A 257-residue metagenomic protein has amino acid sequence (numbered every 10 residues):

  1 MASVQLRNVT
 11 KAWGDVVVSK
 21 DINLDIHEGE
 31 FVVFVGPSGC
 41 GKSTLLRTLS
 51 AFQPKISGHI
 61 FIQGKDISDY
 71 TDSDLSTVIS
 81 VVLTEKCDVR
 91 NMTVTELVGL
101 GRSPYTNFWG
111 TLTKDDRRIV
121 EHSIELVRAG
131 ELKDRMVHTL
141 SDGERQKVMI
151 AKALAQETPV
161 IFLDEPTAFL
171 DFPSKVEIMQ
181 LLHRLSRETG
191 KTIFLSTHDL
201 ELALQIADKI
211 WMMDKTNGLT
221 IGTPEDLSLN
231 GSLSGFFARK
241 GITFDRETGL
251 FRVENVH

Functional and structural regions predicted by a protein language model:
V4, S19-D21: Conserved structural motif at the start of ABC-family nucleotide-binding domains
V35-P37: The feature captures the beta-strand-to-loop junction immediately N-terminal to the Walker
S50: Helix-to-loop junction immediately C-terminal to a conserved catalytic motif
G58-D66, L75: Conserved ABC transporter NBD signature motif
G99, K114-L132: Conserved ABC ATPase "signature" region
M136-L140: Conserved ABC ATPase signature
I161-D164: Catalytic Walker B motif of ABC-type/P-loop ATPase nucleotide-binding domains
